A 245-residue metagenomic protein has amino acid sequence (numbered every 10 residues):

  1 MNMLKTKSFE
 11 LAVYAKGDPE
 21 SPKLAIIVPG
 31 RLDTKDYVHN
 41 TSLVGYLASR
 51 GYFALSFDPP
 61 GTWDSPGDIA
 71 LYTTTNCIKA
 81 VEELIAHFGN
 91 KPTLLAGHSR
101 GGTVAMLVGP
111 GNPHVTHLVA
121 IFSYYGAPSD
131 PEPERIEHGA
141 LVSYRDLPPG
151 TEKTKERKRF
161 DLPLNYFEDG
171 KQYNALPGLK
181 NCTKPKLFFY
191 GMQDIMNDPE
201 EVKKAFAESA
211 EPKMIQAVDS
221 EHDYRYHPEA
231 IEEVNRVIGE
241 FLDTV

Functional and structural regions predicted by a protein language model:
M1-D18: N-terminal cap/lid segment of alpha/beta-hydrolase-fold proteins
L32-V44, E200: The serine-hydrolase catalytic nucleophile loop
K35, T62-F88: Catalytic nucleophile-loop/oxyanion-hole region of alpha/beta-hydrolase and closely related hydrolase-like folds
V44-P66: Conserved alpha/beta-hydrolase
P113-F160: Hydrolase active-site cap/lid region
C182, F188-Y190: Short beta-strand/loop motif that positions the catalytic acidic residue of the alpha/beta-hydrolase fold
Q193-N197: Acidic catalytic loop of the alpha/beta-hydrolase fold
S220-I231: Catalytic histidine-centered segment of alpha/beta-hydrolase-like enzymes
